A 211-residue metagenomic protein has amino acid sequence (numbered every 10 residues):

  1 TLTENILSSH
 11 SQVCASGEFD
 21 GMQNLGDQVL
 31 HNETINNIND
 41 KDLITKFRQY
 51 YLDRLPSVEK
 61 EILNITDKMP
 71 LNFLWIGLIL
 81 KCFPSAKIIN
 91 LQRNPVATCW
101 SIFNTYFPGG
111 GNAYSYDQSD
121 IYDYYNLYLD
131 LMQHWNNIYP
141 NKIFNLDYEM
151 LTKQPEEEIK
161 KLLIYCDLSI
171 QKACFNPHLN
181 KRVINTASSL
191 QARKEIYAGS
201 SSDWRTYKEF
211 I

Functional and structural regions predicted by a protein language model:
T1-C14, W75, I79-F83, L91-N94 (+2 more regions): PAPS/PAP-binding and catalytic site of the sulfotransferase fold
T1-F83, K87, L91: Phosphate-binding active sites in nucleotide-utilizing proteins
Q23, V96-W100: Glycan-recognition and catalytic cores of secretory/periplasmic carbohydrate-active enzymes
V29, T34-L63, C99-N145, T152-I211: PAPS-dependent sulfotransferases, especially Golgi type II membrane carbohydrate sulfotransferases
